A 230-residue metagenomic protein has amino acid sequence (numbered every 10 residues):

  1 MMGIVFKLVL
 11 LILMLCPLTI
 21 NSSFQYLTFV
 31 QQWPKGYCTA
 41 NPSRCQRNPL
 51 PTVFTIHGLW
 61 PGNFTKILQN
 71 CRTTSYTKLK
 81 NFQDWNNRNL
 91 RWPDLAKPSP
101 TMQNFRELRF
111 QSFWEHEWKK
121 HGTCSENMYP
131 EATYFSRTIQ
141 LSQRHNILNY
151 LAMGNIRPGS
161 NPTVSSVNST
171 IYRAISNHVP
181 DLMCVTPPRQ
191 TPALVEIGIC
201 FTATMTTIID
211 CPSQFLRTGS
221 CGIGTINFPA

Functional and structural regions predicted by a protein language model:
I4-S22: Cleavable N-terminal signal peptides of Sec/SRP-targeted secreted and luminal proteins
K7, T55, G219: Functionally constrained cores in energy, signaling, and assembly domains
L8-V9, N63, S125, T206: A broad, structure-centric signal for solvent-exposed, well-ordered loop/edge residues that line or flank functional
P17-T101, R106: Betabetaalpha-Me/HNH-type nuclease active-site subdomain
L95-A230: C-terminal, well-folded lobe of enzymatic/effector domains
